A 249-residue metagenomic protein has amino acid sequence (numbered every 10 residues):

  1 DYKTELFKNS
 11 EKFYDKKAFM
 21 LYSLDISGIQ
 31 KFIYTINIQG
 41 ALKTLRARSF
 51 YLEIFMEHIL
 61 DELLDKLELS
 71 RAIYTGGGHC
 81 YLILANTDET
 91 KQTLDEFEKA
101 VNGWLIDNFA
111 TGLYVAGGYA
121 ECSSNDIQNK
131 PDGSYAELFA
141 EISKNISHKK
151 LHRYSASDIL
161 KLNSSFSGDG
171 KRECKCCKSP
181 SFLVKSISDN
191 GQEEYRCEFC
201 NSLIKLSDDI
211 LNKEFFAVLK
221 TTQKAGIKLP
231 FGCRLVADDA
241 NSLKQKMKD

Functional and structural regions predicted by a protein language model:
D1-D249: Regulatory and interdomain segments flanking nucleotide-handling catalytic cores in signaling/defense enzymes
